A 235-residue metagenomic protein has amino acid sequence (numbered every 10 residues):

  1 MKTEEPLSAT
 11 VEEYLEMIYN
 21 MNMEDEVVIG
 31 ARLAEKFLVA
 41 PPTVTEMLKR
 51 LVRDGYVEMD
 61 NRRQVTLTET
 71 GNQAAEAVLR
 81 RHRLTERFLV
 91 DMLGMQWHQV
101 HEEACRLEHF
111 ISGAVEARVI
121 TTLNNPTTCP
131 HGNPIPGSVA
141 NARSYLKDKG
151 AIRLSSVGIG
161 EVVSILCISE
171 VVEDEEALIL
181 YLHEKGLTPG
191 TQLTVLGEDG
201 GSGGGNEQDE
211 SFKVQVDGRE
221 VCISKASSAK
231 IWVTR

Functional and structural regions predicted by a protein language model:
M1-L38: Extreme N-terminal segment that seeds HTH/winged-HTH DNA-binding domains in transcriptional regulators
Y14, L33, V44-D54, L182 (+1 more regions): Basic amphipathic alpha-helical segments that dock to polyanions
G30, L48, E86: Helix-turn-helix DNA-binding elements, focusing on the entry/boundary residues of the two helices that contact DNA
P42, H98: Key DNA-contact positions within bacterial/archaeal DNA-binding proteins
V52-R62: A short, conserved structural fragment
R63-H82: Basic, amphipathic "hinge/linker" alpha-helix immediately C-terminal to the N-terminal HTH DNA-binding motif
H109-A226: Mid-protein regulatory/catalytic core that forms ligand/cofactor-binding pockets and protein-protein interaction
